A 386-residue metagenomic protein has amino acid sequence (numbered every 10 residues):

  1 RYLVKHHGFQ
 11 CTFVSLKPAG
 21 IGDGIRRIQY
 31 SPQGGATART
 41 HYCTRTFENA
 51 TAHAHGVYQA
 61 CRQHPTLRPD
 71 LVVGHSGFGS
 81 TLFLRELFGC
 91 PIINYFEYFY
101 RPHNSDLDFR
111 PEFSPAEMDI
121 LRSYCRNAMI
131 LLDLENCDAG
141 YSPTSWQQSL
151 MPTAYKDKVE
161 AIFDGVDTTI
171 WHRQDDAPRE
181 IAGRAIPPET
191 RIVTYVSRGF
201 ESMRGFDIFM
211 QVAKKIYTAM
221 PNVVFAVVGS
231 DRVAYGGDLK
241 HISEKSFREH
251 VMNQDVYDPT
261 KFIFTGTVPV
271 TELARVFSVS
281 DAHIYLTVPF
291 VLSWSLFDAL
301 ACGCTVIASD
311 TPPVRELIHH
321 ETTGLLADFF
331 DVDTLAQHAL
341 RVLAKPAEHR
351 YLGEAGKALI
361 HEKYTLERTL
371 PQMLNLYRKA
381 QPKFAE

Functional and structural regions predicted by a protein language model:
G34-C43, C90-A128, T169, R173-Q174 (+2 more regions): Acceptor-binding helix/loop patch of EC 2.4 sugar-transfer enzymes, predominantly nucleotide-sugar-dependent
W146, G165: Carbohydrate-associated surface elements
A182-R204, M210-K215, F225-A226: Conserved donor-binding/catalytic core segment of Leloir-type glycosyltransferases
V233, D238-T267, T271: Nucleotide-activated donor-binding/catalytic signature segment of Leloir-type glycosyltransferases, i.e., the conserved
V288: Aromatic "clamp/platform" in nucleotide-sugar-dependent glycosyltransferases that forms part of the donor/acceptor
T305-A308, I318: Short hydrophobic beta-strand element within catalytic cores of glycosyltransferases and related nucleotide-activated
H320-E321, L325-V332, R341-P346: Conserved acidic donor-binding segment of nucleotide-sugar-dependent glycosyltransferases
T334, R341, E348-K363, T369-N375 (+1 more regions): A short, well-ordered alpha-helix in the C-terminal region of glycosyltransferases
